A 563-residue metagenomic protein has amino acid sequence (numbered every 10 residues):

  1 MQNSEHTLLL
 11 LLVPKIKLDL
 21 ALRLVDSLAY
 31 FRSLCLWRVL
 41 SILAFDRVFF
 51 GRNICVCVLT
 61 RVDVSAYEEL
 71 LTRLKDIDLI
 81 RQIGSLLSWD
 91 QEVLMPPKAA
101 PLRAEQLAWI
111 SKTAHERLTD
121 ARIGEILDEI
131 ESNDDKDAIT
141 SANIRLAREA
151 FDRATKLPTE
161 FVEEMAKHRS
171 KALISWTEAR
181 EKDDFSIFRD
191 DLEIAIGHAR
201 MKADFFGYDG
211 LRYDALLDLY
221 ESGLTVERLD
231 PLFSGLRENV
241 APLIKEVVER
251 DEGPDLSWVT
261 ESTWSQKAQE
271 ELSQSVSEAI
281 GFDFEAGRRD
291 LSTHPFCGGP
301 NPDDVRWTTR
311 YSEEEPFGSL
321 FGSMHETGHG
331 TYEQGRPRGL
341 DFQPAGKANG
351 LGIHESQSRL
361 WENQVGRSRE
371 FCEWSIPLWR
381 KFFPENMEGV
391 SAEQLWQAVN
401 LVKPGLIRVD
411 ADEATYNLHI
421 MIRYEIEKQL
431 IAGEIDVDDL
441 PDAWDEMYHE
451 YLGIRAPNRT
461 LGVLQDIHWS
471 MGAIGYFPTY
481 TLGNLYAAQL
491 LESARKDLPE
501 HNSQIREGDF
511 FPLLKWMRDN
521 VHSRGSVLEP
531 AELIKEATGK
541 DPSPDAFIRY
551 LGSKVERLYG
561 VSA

Functional and structural regions predicted by a protein language model:
M1-L12: Extreme N-terminal basic, low-complexity initiation segments that serve as generic localization/processing leaders
C55-S222, G552-A563: A well-structured
V62-A66, Q82-S85, K98, L102 (+3 more regions): C-terminal, non-catalytic "cap/extension" segments appended to globular domains
M165-G318: Contiguous, non-catalytic segments that form substrate-binding/exosite surfaces or channel walls
F321-Q334, E355-R359: Active-site recognition of the HExxH zinc-binding catalytic motif
E333-S356: Post-HEXXH active-site segment of zinc metalloproteases
A348-E385: Post-HExxH zinc-binding segment in Zn-dependent metallohydrolases
